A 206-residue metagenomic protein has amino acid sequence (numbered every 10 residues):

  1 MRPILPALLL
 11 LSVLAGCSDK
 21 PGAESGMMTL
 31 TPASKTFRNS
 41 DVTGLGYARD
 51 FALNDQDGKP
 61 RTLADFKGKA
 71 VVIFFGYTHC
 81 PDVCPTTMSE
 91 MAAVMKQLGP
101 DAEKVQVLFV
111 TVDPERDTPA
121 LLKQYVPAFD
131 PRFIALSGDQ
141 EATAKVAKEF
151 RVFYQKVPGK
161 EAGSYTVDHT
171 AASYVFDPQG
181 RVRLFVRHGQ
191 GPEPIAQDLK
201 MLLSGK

Functional and structural regions predicted by a protein language model:
M1-D50, N54, G205-K206: N-terminal targeting signals for export/organelle localization
A48-R49, V71, T170-A172: Short loop/turn microsegments at loop-to-beta-strand junctions
D55-Q56, D177: Short, acidic, Ser/Thr-enriched surface-loop or helix-capping motifs
R61-T62, R183: Generic structural signal for well-ordered beta-strand positions
L63-T87, M91: Short active-site neighborhood of thiol/selenol oxidoreductases, capturing the structured segment around
T86-V146: Structural microenvironment flanking redox-active thiols in thiol-disulfide oxidoreductases
A142-D198: Thiol/disulfide oxidoreductase modules built on the thioredoxin-like
D198-G205: C-terminal alpha-helix
